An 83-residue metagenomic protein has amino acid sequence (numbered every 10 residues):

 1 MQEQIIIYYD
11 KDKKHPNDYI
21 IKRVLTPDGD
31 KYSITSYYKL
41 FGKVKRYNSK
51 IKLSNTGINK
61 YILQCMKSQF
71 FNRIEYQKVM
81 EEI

Functional and structural regions predicted by a protein language model:
M1-T35: Short N-terminal "domain-start" leader segments that mark the transition from disordered tails or signal peptides into
Y37-F41: Short, solvent-exposed aromatic-acidic interface loops
G42-I83: Mixed-charge, Lys/Arg-enriched low-complexity segments
